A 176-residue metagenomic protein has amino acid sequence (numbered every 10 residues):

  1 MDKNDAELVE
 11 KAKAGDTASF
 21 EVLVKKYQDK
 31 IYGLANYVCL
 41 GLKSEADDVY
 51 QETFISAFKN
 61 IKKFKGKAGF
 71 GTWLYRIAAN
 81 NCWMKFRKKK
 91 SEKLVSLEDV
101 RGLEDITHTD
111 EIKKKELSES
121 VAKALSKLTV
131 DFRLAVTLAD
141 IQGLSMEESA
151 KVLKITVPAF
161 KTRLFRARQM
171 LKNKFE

Functional and structural regions predicted by a protein language model:
M1-D29, M146-E148, V152, N173: N-terminal module of bacterial RNA polymerase sigma factors
D2-D5, M84, E92-S118, S145: Internal acidic/polar
K13-A14, L40-G41, Q51-G69, K89: Sigma70-family region 2
K13-V22, G33-E52, V157: Short, charged helix-capping/linker segments at alpha-helix termini
K26-D29, Y37-C39, T137-L144: Short helix-capping/turn signature of helix-turn-helix
K62-K65, R76-V95, K114: Arg/Lys-rich amphipathic alpha helix in sigma70-family domain 2
R87, L128, R133, R163-E176: Short, Lys/Arg-enriched C-terminal cap helix and immediately downstream tail that follows
K123-L134, L138-A159, N173: Helix-turn-helix DNA-binding module
